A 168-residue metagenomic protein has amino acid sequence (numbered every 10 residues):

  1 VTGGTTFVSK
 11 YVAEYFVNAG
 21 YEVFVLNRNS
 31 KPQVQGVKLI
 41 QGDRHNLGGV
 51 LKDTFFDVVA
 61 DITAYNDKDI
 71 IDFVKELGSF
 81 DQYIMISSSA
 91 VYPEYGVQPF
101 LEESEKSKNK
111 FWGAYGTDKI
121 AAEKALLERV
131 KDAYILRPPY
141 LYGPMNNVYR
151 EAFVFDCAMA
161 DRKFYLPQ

Functional and structural regions predicted by a protein language model:
V1-A19: N-terminal Rossmann NAD(P)H-binding glycine-rich loop of SDR-like oxidoreductase domains
L26-S30, R44: N-terminal Rossmann-fold cofactor-binding loop
G36-N46, T63-Y65: Rossmann-fold cofactor-recognition segment
L47-F55: Short amphipathic alpha-helix with an adjacent loop that forms part of the alpha/beta core around
T54-K106, K110, T117-A125: NAD(P)-cofactor binding segment of oxidoreductase domains
E123-M145: Conserved beta-loop-beta element that borders a ligand/cofactor-binding pocket
G143-V154: Glycine/proline-rich active-site loop of Rossmann-fold NAD(P)-dependent oxidoreductases
C157-Q168: A conserved pocket-lining segment of Rossmann-fold NAD(P)-dependent short-chain dehydrogenase/reductase
